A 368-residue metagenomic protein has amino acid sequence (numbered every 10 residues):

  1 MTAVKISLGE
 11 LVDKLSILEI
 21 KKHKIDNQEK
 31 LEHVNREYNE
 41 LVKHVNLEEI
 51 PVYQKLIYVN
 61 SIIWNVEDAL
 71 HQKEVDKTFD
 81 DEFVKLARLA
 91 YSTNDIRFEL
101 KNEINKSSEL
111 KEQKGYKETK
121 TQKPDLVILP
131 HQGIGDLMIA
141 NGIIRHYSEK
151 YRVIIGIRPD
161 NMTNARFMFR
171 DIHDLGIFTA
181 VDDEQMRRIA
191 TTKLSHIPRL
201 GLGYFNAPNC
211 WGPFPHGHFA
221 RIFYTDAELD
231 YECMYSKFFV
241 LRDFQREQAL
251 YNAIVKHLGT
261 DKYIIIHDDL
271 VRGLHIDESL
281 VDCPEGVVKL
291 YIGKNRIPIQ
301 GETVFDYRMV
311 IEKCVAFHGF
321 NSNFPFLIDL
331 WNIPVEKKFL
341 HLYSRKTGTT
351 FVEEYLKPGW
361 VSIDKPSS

Functional and structural regions predicted by a protein language model:
M1-Q122: Extended, charge-rich alpha-helical interface modules
T121-S368: Catalytic machinery of carbohydrate-active enzymes, primarily nucleotide-sugar-dependent glycosyltransferases
